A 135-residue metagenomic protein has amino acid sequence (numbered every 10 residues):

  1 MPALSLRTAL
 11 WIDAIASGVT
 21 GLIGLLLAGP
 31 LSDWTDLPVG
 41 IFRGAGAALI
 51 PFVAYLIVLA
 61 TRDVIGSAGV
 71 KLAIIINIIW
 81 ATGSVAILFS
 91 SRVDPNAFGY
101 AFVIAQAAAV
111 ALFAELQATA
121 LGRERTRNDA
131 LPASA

Functional and structural regions predicted by a protein language model:
M1-A16: Cytosolic juxtamembrane helix and N-cap/initiation of the first transmembrane helix
M1-A3, D33-T35, L59-D63: Helix-boundary and loop/linker segments of multi-pass membrane transporters
M1-A3, G122-A135: Short, charged juxtamembrane terminal tails flanking transmembrane helices
I15-L25, G40-T61, L72-V85, A108-L112: Core segments of alpha-helical transmembrane spans in multipass integral membrane proteins
L25-W34: Short membrane-interface helical motifs at transmembrane helix boundaries in multi-pass membrane transporters
T35-G44, A68-A73, P95-Q106: Non-cytosolic membrane-interface motifs at loop->transmembrane helix junctions
T61-V64, T82-F102, A120: Membrane-helix boundary connector in multi-pass membrane proteins
A108-R127: Membrane-water interface at the C-terminal end of transmembrane alpha helices
